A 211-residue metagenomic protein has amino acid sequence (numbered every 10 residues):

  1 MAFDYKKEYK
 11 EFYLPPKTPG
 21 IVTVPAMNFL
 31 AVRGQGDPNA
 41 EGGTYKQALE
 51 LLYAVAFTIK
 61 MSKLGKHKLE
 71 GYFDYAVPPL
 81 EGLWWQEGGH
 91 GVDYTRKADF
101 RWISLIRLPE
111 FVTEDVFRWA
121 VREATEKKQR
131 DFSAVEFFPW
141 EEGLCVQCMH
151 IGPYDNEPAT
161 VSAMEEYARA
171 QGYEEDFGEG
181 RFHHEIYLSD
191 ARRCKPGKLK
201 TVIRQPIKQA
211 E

Functional and structural regions predicted by a protein language model:
M1-E211: A solvent-exposed interaction/effector surface
